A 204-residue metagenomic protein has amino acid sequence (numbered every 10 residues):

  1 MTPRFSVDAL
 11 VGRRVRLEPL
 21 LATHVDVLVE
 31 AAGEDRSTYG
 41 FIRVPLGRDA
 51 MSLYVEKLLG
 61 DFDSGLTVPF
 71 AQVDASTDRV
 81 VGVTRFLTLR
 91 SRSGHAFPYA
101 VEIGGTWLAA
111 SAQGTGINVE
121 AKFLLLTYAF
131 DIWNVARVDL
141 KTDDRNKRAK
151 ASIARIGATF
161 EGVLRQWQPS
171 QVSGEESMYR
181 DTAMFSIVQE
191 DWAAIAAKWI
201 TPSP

Functional and structural regions predicted by a protein language model:
M1-T115, Y128, W167-Q168, S173-P204: GNAT-family acyltransferases
D35-R36, W133, G157: Structural motif
G105, T142, G162: A cross-domain feature marking catalytic cores of carbohydrate-active enzymes and several ubiquitous metabolic/repair
G114-Y128, A151, R155: Conserved acetyl-CoA-binding loop-helix of GNAT-fold acetyltransferases
K122, D139-L140, V163: Residue-level detector of family-conserved "landmark" positions at structurally sensitive sites
D131-K141: Conserved GNAT acetyl-CoA-binding A-motif
D143-D144, W167: Conserved beta-strand edge residues that scaffold enzyme active sites
N146-G162: Conserved active-site alpha-helix within GNAT-family acetyltransferase domains
